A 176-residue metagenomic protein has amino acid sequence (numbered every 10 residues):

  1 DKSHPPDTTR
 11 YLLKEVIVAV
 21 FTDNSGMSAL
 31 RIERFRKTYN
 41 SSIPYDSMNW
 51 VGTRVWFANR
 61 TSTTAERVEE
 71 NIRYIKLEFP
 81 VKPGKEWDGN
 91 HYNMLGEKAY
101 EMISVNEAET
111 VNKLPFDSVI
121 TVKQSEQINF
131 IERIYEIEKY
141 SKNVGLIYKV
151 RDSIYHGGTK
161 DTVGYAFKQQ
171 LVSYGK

Functional and structural regions predicted by a protein language model:
D1-K176: Conserved functional acidic sites
